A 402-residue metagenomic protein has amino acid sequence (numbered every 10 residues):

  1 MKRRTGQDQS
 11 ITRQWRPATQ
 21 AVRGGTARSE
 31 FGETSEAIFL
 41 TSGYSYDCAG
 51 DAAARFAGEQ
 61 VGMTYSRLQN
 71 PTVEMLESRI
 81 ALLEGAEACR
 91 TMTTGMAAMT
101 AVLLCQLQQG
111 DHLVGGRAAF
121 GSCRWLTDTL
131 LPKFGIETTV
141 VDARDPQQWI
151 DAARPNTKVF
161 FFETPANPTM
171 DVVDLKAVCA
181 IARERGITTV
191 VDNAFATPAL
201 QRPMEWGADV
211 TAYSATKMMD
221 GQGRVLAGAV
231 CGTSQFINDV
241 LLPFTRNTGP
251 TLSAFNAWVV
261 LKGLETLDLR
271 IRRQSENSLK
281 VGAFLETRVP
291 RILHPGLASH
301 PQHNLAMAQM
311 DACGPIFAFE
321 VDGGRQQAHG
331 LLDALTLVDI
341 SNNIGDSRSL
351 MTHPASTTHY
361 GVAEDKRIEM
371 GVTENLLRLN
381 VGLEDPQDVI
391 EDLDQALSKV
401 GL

Functional and structural regions predicted by a protein language model:
M1-T5, D128-T129, E137, S349-L402: PLP-dependent enzyme catalytic core of the Aspartate aminotransferase-like
K2-N70, S78: N-terminal "arm"/small-domain region of PLP-dependent enzymes with the aminotransferase-like
G6-T12, A18-E30, A88-L293: Conserved PLP-enzyme active-site core in the AAT-like
T26, L40-Y46, F195, K217 (+6 more regions): Glycine-rich beta-alpha junction loops
C48-A97, S122-T129: Conserved N-terminal alpha-helix of the aminotransferase class I/II PLP-enzyme fold
V61, E87, L226, N256 (+3 more regions): Short amphipathic alpha-helical segments
T248-G249, A334-G345, A396-L402: A common structural junction motif
L293-L377, V381: Conserved C-terminal alpha-helix-loop-beta "cap" of PLP-dependent enzymes that closes/shapes the active-site mouth
